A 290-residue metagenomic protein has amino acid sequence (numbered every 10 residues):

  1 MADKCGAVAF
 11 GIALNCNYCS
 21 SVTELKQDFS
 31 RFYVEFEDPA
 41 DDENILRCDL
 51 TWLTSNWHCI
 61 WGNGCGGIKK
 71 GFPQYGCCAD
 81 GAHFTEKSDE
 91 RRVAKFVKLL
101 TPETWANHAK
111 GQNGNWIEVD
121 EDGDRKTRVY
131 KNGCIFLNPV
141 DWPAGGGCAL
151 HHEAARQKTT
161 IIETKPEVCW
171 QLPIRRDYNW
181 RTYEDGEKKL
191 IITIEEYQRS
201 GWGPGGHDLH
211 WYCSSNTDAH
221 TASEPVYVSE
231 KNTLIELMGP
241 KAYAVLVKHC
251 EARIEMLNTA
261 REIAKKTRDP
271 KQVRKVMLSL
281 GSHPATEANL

Functional and structural regions predicted by a protein language model:
C5-G6, F10-L290: Short loop/turn segments that flank or connect secondary-structure elements
